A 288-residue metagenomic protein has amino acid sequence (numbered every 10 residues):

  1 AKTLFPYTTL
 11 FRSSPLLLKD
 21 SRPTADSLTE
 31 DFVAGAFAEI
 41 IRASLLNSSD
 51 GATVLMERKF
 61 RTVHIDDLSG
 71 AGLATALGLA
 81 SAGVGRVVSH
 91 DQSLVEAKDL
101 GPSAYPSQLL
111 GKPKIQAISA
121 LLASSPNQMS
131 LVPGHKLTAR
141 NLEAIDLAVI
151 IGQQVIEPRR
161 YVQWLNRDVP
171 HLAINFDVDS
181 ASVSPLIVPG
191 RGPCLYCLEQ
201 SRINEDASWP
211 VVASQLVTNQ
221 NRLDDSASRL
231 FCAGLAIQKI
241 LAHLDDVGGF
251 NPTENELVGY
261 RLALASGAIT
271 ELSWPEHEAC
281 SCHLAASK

Functional and structural regions predicted by a protein language model:
A1, T8-K288: Adenine nucleotide-associated cytosolic modules
